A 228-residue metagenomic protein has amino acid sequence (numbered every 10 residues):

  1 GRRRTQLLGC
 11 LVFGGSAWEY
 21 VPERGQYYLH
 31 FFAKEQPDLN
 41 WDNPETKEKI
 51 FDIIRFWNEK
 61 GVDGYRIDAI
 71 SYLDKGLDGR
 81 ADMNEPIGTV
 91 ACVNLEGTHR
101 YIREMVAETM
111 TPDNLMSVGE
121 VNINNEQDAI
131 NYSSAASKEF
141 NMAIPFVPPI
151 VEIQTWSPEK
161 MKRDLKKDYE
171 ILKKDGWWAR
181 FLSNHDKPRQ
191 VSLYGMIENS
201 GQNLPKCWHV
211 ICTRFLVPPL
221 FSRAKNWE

Functional and structural regions predicted by a protein language model:
G1-E228: Active-site and adjacent substrate-binding regions of carbohydrate-active enzymes
